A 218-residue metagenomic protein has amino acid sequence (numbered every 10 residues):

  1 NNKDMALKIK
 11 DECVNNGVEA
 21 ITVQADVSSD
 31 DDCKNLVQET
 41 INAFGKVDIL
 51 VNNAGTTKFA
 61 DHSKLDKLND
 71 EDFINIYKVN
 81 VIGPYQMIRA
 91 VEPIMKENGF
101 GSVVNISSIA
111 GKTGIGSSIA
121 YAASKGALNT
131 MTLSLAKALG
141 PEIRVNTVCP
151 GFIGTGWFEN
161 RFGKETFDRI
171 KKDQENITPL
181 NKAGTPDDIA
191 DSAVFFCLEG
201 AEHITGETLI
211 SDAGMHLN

Functional and structural regions predicted by a protein language model:
K3, Q24-L36, D70, D188: The beta1-alpha1 cofactor-binding region of Rossmann-like NAD(H)/NADP(H)-dependent oxidoreductases
C33, D61-L65, N69-I74, Q174: Substrate-binding pocket helix/loop in short-chain dehydrogenase/reductase
T57, H62, T113, N176 (+2 more regions): Short C-terminal tail/terminal secondary-structure segment of NAD(P)H-dependent dehydrogenase/reductase domains
I88, S124: Active-site helix of classical SDR
P93, A136-P141, E202: Alpha-helical segment proximal to the catalytic Tyr-Lys
S108: Residue(s) in the substrate-gating loop at a strand-loop-helix junction that position the organic substrate next
C149-N160: Short, flexible catalytic-loop segment of classical short-chain dehydrogenase/reductase
